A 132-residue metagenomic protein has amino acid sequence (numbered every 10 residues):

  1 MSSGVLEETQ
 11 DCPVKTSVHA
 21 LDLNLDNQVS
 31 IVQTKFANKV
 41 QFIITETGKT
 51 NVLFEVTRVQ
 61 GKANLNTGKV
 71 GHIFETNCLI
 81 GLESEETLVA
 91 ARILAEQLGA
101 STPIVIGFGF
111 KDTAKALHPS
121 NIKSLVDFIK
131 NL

Functional and structural regions predicted by a protein language model:
M1-I43, T47: Charge-rich, low-complexity N-terminal segments
F42-I44, F54, L94, I106: Generic structural hydrophobic/aromatic packing signal, biased to beta-strands
I44-E46, E55-R58, P119-N121: Surface-exposed beta-strand edges and their flanking turn/coil or helix-capping segments
T47-K49, K111-D112: Conserved beta-strand elements of beta-rich interaction domains across eukaryotes, especially beta-propellers
T50-S101: Short, internal acidic amphipathic alpha-helical interface segments that mediate docking to partner proteins
A95-I129: Short, compact, well-ordered microdomains
